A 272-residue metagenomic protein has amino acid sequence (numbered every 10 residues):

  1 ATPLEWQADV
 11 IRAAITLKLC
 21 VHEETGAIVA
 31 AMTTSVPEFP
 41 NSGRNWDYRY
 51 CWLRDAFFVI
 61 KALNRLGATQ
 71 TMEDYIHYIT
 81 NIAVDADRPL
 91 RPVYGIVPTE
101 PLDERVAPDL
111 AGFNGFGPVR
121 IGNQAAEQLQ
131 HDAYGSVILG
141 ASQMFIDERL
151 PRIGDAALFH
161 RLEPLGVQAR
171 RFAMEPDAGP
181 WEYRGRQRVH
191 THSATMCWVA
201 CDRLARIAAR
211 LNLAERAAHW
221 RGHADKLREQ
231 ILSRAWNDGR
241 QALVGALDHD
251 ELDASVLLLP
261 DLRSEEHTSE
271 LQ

Functional and structural regions predicted by a protein language model:
A1-S269: Acidic, mature catalytic/reactive cores of soluble proteins
